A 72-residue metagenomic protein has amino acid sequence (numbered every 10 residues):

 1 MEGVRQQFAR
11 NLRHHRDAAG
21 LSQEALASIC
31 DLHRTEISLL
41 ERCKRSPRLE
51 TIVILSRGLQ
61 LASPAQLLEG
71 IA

Functional and structural regions predicted by a protein language model:
M1-Q7: A detector for short, charged/polar N-terminal pre-domain segments
R10, R34, L49-I52: Short alpha-helical elements of helix-turn-helix
R10-I29, I54: Short basic helix-loop element that most often maps to the first helix and adjoining turn of HTH DNA-binding modules
L12, L26-A27, I37-L40, L67: Conserved hydrophobic/aromatic packing and binding residues within compact polymer-binding modules
D31-R45: Recognition helix of helix-turn-helix/homeodomain-like DNA-binding domains that insert into the DNA major groove
E50-Q66: DNA major-groove recognition helix of helix-turn-helix/homeodomain DNA-binding modules
